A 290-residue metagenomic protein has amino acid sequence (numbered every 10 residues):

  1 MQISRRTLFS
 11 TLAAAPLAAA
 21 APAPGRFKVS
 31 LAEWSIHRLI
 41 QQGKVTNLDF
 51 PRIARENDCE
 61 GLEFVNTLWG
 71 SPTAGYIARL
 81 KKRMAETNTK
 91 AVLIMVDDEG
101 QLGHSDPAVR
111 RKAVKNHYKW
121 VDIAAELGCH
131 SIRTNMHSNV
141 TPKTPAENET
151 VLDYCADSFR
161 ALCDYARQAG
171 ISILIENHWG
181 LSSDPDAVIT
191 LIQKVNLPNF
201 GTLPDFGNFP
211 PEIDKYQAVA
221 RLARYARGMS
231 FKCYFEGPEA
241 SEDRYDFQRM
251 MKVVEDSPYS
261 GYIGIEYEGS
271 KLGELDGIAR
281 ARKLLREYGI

Functional and structural regions predicted by a protein language model:
Q2-S30, S35-D58, S182-I290: Histidine-acidic metal/acid-base catalytic patches
L12-F27, R83-V96, G100-P204, P211 (+1 more regions): Active-site acidic/histidine proton-transfer and metal-coordination neighborhood in alpha/beta enzyme cores
I36, T67-S71, E99: Short active-site-proximal "capping" loops at secondary-structure junctions
V45-L48, Y76-R79, R110, V114-H117 (+3 more regions): Charged helix-capping and loop-helix junction motifs
E60, K90, H130, S260-G261: Short acidic/polar active-site loop segments enriched in Thr and Asp
E63-K81, N139-K143: Glycine-rich, proline-tolerant flexible connector loops at the mouths of alpha/beta enzymes
Y76-E86, H117-L127, Y216-R221, M251-V253: Short amphipathic alpha-helices and their capping/turn segments at secondary-structure boundaries
